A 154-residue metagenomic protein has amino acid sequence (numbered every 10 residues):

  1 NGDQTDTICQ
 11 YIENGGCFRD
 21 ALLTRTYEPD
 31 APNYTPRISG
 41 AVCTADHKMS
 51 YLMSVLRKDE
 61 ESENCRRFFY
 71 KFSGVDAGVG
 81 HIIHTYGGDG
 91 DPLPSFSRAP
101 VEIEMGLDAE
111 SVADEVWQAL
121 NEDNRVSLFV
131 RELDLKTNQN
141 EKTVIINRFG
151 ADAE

Functional and structural regions predicted by a protein language model:
N1-E154: Conserved short alpha-helical segments that host acidic/polar catalytic motifs at enzyme active sites
